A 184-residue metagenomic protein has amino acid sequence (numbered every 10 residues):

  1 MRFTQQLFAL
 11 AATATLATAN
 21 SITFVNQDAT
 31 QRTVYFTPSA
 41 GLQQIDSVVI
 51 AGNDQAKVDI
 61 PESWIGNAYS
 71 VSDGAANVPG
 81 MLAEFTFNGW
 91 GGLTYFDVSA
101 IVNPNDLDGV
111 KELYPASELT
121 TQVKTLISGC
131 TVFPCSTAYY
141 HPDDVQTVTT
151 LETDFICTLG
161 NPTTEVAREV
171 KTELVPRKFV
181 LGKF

Functional and structural regions predicted by a protein language model:
M1-S21, V180-F184: Fungal secretory targeting signals
I22-V48, A56-I65, S70-F184: Extracellular low-complexity, O-glycosylation-prone Ser/Thr/Pro/Gly-rich "stalks" and linkers flanking catalytic
